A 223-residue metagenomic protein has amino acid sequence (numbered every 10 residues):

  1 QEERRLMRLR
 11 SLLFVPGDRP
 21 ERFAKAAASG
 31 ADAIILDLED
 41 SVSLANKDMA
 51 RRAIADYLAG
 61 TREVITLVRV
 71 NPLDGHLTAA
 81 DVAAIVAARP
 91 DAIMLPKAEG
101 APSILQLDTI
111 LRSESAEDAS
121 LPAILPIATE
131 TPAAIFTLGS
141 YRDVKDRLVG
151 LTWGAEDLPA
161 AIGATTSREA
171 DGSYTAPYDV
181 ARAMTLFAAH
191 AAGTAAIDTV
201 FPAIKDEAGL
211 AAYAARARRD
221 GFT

Functional and structural regions predicted by a protein language model:
E3-T223: Expand to "…catalyze enediolate/carbanion chemistry for C-C bond making/breaking, isomerization, decarboxylation
